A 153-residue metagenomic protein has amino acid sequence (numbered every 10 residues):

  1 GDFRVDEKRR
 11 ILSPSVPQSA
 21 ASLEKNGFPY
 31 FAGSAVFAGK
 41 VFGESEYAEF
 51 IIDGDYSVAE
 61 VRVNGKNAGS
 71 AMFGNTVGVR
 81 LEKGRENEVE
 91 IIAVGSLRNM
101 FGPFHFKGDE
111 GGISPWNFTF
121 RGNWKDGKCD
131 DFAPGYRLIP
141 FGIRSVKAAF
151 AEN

Functional and structural regions predicted by a protein language model:
G1-G39, D53, E86-N153: An acidic-aromatic loop/edge-strand motif
Y30, S34-V36, S45, M72-G74: Short, solvent-exposed coil/turn segments
V41-G65, A71, V89-A93: Aromatic-lined ligand-binding clefts that engage carbohydrates, nucleic acids, or primary amines
V63-K66, F73-N75, G102-K107: Composition- and surface-driven signal marking solvent-exposed, interaction-prone regions in large proteins
T76-K83: Exposed aromatic-hydrophobic patches
